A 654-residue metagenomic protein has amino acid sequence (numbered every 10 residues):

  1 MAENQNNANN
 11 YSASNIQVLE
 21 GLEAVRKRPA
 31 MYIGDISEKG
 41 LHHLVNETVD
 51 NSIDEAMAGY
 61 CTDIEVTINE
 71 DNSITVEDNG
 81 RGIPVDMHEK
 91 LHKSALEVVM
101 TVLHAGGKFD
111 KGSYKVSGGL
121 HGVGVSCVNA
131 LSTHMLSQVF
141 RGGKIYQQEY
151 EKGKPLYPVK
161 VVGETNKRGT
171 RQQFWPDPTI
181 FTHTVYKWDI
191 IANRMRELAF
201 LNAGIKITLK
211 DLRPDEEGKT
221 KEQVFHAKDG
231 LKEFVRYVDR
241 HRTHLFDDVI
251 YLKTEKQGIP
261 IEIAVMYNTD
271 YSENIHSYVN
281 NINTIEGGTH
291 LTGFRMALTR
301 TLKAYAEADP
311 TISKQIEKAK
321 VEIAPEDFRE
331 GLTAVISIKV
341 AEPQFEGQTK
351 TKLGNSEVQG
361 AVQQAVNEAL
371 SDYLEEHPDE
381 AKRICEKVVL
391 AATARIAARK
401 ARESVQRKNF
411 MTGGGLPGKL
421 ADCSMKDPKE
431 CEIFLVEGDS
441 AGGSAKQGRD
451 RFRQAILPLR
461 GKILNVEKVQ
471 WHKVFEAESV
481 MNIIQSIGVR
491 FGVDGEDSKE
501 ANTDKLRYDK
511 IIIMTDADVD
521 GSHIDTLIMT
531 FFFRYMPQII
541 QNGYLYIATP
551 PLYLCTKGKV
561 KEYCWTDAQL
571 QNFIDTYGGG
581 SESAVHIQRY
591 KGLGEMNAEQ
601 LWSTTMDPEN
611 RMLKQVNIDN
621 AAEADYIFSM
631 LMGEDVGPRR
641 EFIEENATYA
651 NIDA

Functional and structural regions predicted by a protein language model:
M1-N15, L22, N46, D54-A56 (+13 more regions): GHKL-family ATPase ATP-binding module
K27-V45: Conserved short strand/loop->alpha-helix "switch" segment adjacent to the catalytic nucleotide/phosphoryl-transfer site
G82-M87: A short glycine-centered beta->alpha linker in the GHKL/HATPase_c
H88-E89, L96: Short adenine-binding "F-helix/F-box" segment of the Bergerat
E89, E346-V358, Y563-Q569, F573-I574: Helical (often loop-to-helix) elements that flank the catalytic cores of nucleotide-handling enzymes
T393-T412, D427-I433, G443, Q447-R449 (+2 more regions): C-terminal interaction appendages of subunits in large macromolecular complexes
